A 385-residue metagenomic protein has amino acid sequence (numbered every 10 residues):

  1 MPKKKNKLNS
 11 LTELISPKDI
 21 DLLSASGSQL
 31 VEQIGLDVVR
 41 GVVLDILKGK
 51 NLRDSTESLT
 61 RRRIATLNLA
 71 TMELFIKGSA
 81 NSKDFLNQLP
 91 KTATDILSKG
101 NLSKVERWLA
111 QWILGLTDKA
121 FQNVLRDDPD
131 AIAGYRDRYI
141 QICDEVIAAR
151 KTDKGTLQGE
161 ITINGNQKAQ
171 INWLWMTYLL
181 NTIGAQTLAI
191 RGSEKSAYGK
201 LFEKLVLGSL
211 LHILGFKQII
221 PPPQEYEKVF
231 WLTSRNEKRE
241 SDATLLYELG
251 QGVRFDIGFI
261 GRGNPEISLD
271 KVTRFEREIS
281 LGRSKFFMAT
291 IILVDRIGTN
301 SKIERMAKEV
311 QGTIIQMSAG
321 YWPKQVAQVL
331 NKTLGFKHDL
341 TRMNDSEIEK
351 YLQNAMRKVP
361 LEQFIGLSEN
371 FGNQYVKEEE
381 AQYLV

Functional and structural regions predicted by a protein language model:
M1-Y178, K200, E378, Q382-V385: Nuclease-adjacent, charged terminal/linker segments that flank catalytic cores
I147-I163, F216-V229, R254: Short charge-dense sequence patches
I163-L174, G184-L188, L232-R239, P265-E266: Phosphate-binding glycine-rich loops and adjacent basic patches that engage nucleotide phosphates, nucleic-acid
I163-Q167, W175-M176, K204-F216, T244-Y247 (+1 more regions): Short low-complexity stretches enriched in small and charged residues
L179-R191, Q251-D256: Glycine-rich, often proline-containing surface loops adjacent to acidic residues and nearby aromatics that form
A185-V229: Acidic-basic catalytic patches of nuclease active cores, encompassing PD-(D/E)XK and other metal-cofactor nuclease
Q218-V385: Catalytic core segments in nucleotide and nucleic-acid processing enzymes
